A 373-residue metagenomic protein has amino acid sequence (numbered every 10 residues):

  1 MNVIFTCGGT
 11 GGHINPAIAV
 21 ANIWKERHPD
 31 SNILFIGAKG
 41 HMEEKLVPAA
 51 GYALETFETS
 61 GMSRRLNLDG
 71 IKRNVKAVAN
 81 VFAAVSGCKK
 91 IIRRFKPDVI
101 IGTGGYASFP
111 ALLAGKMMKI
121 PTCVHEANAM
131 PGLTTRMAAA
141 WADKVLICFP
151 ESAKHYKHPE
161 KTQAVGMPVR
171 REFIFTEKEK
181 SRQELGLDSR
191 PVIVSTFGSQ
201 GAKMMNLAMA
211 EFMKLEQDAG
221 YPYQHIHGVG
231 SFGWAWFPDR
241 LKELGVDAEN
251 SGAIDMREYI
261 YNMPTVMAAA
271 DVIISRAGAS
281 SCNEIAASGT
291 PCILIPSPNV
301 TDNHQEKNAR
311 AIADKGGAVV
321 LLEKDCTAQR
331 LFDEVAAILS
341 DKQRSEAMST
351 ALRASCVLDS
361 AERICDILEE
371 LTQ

Functional and structural regions predicted by a protein language model:
N2-T10, D30-A83, V165, S231-G233 (+1 more regions): Conserved nucleotide-sugar phosphate-binding/catalytic loop shared by glycosyltransferases and other
M42, A53, K116-K178: Active-site-proximal region of nucleotide-activated glycan assembly enzymes, centered on histidine/acidic-rich loops
L46, K178-V272, E306-R310, D314 (+1 more regions): Donor-nucleotide binding loops and adjacent catalytic segments primarily of GT-B fold Leloir glycosyltransferases
Y52, I120-P121, D271-V272, G289-S297 (+1 more regions): Structural loop-to-beta junction motif characteristic of Rossmann-like glycosyltransferase folds
G87-I100, S108-C123, R136-A140: Glycosyltransferases and closely related glycan-assembly transferases that use nucleotide-activated donors
P97-V99, P264, A268-S281, T290-P291: Acidic donor-binding loop of glycosyltransferase active sites
R344-L358: A short, well-ordered alpha-helix in the C-terminal region of glycosyltransferases
L358-Q373: C-terminal alpha-helical cap of glycosyltransferases
